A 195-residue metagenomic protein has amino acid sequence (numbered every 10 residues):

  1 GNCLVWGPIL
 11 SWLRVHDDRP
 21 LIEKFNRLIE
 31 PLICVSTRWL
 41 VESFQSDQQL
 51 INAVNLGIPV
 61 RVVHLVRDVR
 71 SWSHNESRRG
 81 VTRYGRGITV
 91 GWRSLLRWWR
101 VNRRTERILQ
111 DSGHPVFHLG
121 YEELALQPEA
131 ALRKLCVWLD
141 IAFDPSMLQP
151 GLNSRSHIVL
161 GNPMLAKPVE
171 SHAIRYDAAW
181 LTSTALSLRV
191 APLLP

Functional and structural regions predicted by a protein language model:
G1-V41, T82-R83, A173: PAPS-dependent sulfation machinery
H16, S77-G80, N102, E106-Q110 (+1 more regions): PAPS-dependent sulfotransferases, especially Golgi type II membrane carbohydrate sulfotransferases
D18-I29, Q48, L56, V63-L148: PAPS-dependent sulfotransferase catalytic domain
V35-T37, I58, S112: Residue-level preference for short coil/turn positions at secondary-structure junctions
W39, R61-V63: Structural motif
W39-E42, H118-G120: Short catalytic-loop micro-motif centered on adjacent basic/acidic residues
Q45: Short His-centered aromatic/hydrophobic patch
